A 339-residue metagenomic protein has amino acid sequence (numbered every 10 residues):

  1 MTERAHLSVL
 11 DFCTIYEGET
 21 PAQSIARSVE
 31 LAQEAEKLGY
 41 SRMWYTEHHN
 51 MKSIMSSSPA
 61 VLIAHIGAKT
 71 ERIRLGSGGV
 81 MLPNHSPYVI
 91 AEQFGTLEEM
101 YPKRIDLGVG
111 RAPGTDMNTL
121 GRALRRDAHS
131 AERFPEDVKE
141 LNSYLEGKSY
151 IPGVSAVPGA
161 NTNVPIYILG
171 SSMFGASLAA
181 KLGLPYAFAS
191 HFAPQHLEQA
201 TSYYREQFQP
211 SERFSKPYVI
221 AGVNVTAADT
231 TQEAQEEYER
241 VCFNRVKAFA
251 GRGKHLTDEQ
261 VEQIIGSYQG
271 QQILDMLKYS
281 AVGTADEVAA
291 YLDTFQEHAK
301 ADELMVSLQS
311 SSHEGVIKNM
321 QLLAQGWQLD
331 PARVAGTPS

Functional and structural regions predicted by a protein language model:
M1-T70, V334, P338: N-terminal beta1-alpha1-beta2 module of alpha/beta enzyme domains
T2-E3, E36, I63-E71, E98-I105 (+3 more regions): Acidic (Asp/Glu)-rich catalytic clusters
T2-P21, P83-E146, Y186: Flexible, glycine-rich active-site loops centered on histidine and acidic residues that chelate a metal or position
L7, A35, G39, E47 (+6 more regions): Conserved, mostly hydrophobic/aromatic
L7-D11, M43-Y45, L75-S77, I105-V109 (+4 more regions): Hydrophobic faces of well-ordered beta-strands that scaffold small-molecule active sites in alpha/beta enzyme cores
D11-A26, V80-P87, A160-G170, M276-A285: Active-site mouth loops of central-metabolism enzymes
D127-S155, H196-K300, Q328-S339: An alpha-helical appendage that flanks or caps ligand/catalytic pockets
A176, A180-Q195, T201: A conserved active-site cap/scaffold subdomain adjacent to cofactor or substrate pockets
